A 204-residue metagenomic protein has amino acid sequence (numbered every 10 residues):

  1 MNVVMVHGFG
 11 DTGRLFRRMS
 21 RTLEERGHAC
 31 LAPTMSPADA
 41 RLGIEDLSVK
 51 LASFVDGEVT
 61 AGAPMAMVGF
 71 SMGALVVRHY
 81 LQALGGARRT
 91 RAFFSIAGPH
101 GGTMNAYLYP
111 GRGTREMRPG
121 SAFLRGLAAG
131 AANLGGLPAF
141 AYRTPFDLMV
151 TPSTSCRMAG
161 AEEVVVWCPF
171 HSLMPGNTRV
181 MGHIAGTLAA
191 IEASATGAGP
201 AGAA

Functional and structural regions predicted by a protein language model:
N2-F9, G13-R14, T22-M35, R41-P138 (+1 more regions): Serine-dependent carboxylesterase/thioesterase catalytic core of lipase-like alpha/beta-hydrolase/SGNH enzymes
R17, I44-E45, T103-L108, T151-S155 (+1 more regions): Short aromatic-enriched loop/helix-cap "lid" or pocket-rim segments at secondary-structure transitions that line
M19, L47-L51, V180, I184: Hydrophobic alpha-helical packing elements
G135-A204: C-terminal catalytic-base region of ester-bond hydrolases, centering on the histidine of the charge-relay
